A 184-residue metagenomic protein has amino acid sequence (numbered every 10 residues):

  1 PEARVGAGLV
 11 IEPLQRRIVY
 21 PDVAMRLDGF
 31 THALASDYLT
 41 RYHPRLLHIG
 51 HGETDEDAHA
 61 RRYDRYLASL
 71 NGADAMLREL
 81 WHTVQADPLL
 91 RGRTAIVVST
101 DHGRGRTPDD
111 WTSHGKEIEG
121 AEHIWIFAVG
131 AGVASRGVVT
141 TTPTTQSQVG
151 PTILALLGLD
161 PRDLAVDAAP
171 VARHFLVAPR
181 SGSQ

Functional and structural regions predicted by a protein language model:
P1-R41, A155, A168-H174: Active-site-proximal alpha/beta segments of enzymes that process anionic O-linked groups
L9, F30-L34, R65-A68, G72-E79 (+3 more regions): Extracytoplasmic/secreted proteins, especially bacterial periplasmic and envelope-associated proteins
A33-E79: Active-site His/acidic residue clusters
Y38, R45-G50, L90, A95-V98 (+2 more regions): Structural recognition of the beta-strand scaffold that forms the well-ordered cores of secreted hydrolase catalytic
E53-D57, D101-R106, A131-A134: Solvent-exposed loop/turn segments at secondary-structure junctions within structured extracellular/periplasmic domains
G72-S113, I153: Metal-dependent active-site segment of extracytoplasmic phospho-/sulfohydrolases and closely related
S113-L159, F175: Substrate-binding rim/cap in mid-to-C-terminal beta-strand-loop elements of soluble/periplasmic
T144, L157-Q184: Polar, surface-exposed loop/tail segments that function as active-site lids or cofactor/substrate-recognition elements
